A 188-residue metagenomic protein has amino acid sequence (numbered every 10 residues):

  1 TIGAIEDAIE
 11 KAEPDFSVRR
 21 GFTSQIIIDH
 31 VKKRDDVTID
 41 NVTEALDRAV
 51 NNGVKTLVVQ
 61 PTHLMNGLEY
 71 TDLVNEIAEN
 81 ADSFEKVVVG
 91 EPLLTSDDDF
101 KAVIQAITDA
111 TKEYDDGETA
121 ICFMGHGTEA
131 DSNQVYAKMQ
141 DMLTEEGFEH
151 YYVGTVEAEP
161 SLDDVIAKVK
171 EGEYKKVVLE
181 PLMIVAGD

Functional and structural regions predicted by a protein language model:
T1-D188: Active-site-proximal alpha-helix that buttresses catalytic centers in soluble enzyme cores
